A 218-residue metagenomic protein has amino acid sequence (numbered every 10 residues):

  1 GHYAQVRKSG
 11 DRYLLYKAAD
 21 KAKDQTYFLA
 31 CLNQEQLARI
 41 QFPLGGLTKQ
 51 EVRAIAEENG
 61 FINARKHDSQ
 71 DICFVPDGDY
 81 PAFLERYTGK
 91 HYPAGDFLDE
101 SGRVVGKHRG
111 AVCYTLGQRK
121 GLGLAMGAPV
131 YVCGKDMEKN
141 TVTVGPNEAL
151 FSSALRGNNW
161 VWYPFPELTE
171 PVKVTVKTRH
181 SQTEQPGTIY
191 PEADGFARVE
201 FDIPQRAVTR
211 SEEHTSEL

Functional and structural regions predicted by a protein language model:
G1-S216: Nucleotide-activated chemistry modules centered on ATP-dependent adenylation/adenylyltransferase
